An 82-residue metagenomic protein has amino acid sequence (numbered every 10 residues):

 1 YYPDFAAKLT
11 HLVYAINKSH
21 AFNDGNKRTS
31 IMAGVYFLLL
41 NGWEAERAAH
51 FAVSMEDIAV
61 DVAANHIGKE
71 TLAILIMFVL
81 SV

Functional and structural regions predicted by a protein language model:
Y1-V82: FIC/Doc superfamily catalytic core
